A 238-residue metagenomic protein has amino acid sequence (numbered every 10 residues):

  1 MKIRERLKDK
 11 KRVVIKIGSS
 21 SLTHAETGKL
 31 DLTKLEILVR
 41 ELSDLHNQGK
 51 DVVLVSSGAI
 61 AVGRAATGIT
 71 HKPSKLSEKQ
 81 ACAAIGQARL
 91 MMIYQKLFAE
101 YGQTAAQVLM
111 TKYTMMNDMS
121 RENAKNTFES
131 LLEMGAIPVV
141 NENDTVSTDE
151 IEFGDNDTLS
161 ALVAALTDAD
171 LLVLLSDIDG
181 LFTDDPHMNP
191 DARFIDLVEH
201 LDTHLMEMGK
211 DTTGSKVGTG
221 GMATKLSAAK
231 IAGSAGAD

Functional and structural regions predicted by a protein language model:
M1-A235: Nucleotide/pyrophosphate-binding catalytic subdomain
D238: Catalytic core of tubulin tyrosine ligase-like
